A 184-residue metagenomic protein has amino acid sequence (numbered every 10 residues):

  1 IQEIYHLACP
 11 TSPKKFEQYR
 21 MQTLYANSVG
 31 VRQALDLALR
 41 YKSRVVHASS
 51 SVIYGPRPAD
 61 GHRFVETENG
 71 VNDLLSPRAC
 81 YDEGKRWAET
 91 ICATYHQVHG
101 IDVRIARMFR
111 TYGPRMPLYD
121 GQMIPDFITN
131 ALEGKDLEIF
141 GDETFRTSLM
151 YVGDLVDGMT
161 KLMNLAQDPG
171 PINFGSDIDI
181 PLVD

Functional and structural regions predicted by a protein language model:
I1-F109: N-terminal Rossmann-like NAD(P)+-binding domain of SDR-like oxidoreductases, especially those catalyzing
V29, Q33-L37, L149, D154-D157 (+1 more regions): Conserved mid-core alpha-helix of short-chain dehydrogenase/reductase
A38, H96, A131, I139 (+1 more regions): Hydrophobic pocket-lining residues that define ligand/cofactor binding sites across diverse proteins
P58, R86, T111-D126, K135 (+5 more regions): Glycine/proline-rich active-site loop of Rossmann-fold NAD(P)-dependent oxidoreductases
D73, T144-F145: Catalytic Tyr-x(3-8)-Lys segment
I105, L149, D179: Short aromatic/basic micro-patch
